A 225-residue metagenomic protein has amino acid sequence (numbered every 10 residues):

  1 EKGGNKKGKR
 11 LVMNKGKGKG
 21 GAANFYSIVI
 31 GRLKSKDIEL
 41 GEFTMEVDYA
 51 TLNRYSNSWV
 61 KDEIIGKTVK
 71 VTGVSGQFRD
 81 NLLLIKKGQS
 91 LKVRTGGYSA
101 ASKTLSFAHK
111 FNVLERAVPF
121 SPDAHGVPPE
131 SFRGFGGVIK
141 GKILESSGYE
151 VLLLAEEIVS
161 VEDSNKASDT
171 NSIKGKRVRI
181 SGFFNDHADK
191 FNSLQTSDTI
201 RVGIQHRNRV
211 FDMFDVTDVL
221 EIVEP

Functional and structural regions predicted by a protein language model:
K7-V29, V118-I139: Short boundary/loop segments of OB/S1/cold-shock single-stranded nucleic-acid-binding domains
A22-L52, S131-S160: Structural detector for short beta-strands of small beta-barrel domains
V29, L33, V71, I85 (+4 more regions): Fold-core signature of tandem repeat domains
V29-G31, K70-L82, H125-P129, R179-K190: N-terminal post-signal-peptidase region of extra-cytosolic proteins
L40-V69, Y149-V178: OB-fold (S1/OB) nucleic-acid-binding surfaces
M45-T51, G73-S75, T95-G97, F111 (+4 more regions): A mature extracytoplasmic/lumenal domain signature
G76-V93, I173-G175, N185-G203: Short nucleic-acid-contacting surface segments enriched for D/E, G, S/T with interspersed K/R
G97-S121, A155, R207-P225: OB-fold/S1-family single-stranded nucleic acid-binding modules
